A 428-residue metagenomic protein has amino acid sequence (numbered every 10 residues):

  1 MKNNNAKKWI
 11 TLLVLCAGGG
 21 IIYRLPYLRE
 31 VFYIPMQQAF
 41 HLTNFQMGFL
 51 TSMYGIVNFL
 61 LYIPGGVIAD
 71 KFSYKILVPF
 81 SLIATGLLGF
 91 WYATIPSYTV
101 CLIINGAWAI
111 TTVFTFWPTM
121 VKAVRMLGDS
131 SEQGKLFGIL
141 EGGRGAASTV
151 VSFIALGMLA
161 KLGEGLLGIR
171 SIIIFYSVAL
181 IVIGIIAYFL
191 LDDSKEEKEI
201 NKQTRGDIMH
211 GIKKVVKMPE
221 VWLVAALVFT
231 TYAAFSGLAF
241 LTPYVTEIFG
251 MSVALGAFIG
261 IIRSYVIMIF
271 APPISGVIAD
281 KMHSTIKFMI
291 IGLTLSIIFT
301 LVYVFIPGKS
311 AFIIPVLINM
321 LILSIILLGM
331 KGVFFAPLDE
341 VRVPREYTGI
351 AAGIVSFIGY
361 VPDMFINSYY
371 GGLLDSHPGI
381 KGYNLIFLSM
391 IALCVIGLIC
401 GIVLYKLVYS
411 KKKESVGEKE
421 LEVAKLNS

Functional and structural regions predicted by a protein language model:
R29-V31, S148, M218-P272, K331 (+1 more regions): Extracytoplasmic gate region of multi-pass secondary transporters
L61-S73, F270-S284, L374-D375: Helix-to-loop junctions at the C-terminal end of transmembrane segments in multipass secondary transporters
K71-L82, D280-T294: Cytoplasmic membrane-interface "Motif A"-like loop-to-helix N-cap segments of 12-TM Major Facilitator Superfamily
I104-G143: Cytoplasmic helix-loop-helix junction between adjacent transmembrane helices in 12-TM secondary transporters
G134-L159, S356-N367: Glycine-rich segments within core transmembrane alpha-helices of 12-TM secondary carriers
S177-E199, C400-Y405: C-terminal membrane-cytosol helix-exit motif in multi-pass small-molecule transporters
Y188-K213, K412-V423: Flexible cytoplasmic inter-helical loops of multi-pass small-molecule transporters
T285-F334: C-terminal transmembrane helical hairpin of 12-TM major facilitator-type secondary transporters
